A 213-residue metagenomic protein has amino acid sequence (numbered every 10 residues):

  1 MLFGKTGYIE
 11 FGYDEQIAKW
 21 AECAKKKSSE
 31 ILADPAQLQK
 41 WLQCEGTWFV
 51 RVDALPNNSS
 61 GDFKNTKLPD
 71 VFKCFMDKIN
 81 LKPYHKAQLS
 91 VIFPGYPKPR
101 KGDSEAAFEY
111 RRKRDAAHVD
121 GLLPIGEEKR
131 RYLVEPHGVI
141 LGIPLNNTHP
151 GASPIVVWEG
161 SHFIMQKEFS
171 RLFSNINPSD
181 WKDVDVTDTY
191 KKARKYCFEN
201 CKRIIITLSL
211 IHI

Functional and structural regions predicted by a protein language model:
M1-D14, A18-K19: Fe(II)/2-oxoglutarate
K19-I204: Non-heme Fe(II) oxygenase catalytic core, chiefly the N-lobe of the double-stranded beta-helix
I206-S209: Short, well-ordered loop/turn sites that connect or cap secondary structure elements
H212-I213: Conserved small/polar residues in nucleotide/adenosyl-binding loops
